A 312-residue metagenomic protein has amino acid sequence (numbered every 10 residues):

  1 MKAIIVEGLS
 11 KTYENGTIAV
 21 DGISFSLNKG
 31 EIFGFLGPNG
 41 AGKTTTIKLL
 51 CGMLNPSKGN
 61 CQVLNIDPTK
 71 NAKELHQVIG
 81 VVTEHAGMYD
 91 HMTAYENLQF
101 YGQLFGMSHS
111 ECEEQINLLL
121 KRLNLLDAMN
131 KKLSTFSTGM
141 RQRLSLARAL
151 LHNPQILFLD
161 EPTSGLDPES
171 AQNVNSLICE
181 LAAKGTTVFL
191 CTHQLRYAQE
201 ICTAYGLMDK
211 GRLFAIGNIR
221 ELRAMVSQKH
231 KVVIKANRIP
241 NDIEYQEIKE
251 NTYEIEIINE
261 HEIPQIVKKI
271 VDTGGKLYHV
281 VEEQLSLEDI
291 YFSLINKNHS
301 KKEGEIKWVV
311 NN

Functional and structural regions predicted by a protein language model:
M1-V6, S10-G22, K29, A72: A short, flexible loop at the N-terminus of ABC-type nucleotide-binding domains that lies
Q99, Q103, S110-A128: Conserved ABC ATPase "signature" region
N153: Conserved catalytic motifs of ABC-family nucleotide-binding domains
L157-D160: Catalytic Walker B motif of ABC-type/P-loop ATPase nucleotide-binding domains
N175-I258: ABC transporter nucleotide-binding domain
Q228-N298: Short, charged/small-residue-rich alpha-helical element at the C-terminal edge of ABC transporter nucleotide-binding
